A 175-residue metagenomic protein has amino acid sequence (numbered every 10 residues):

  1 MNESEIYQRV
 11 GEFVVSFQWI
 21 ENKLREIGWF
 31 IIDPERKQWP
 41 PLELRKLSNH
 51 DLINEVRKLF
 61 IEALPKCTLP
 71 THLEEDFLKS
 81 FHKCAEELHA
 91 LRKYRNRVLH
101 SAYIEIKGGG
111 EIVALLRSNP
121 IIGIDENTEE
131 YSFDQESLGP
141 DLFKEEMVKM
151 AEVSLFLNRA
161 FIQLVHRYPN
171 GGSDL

Functional and structural regions predicted by a protein language model:
M1-V15, N22, E26-L175: Acidic, Ser/Thr/Gly/Pro-rich intrinsically disordered interaction regions
